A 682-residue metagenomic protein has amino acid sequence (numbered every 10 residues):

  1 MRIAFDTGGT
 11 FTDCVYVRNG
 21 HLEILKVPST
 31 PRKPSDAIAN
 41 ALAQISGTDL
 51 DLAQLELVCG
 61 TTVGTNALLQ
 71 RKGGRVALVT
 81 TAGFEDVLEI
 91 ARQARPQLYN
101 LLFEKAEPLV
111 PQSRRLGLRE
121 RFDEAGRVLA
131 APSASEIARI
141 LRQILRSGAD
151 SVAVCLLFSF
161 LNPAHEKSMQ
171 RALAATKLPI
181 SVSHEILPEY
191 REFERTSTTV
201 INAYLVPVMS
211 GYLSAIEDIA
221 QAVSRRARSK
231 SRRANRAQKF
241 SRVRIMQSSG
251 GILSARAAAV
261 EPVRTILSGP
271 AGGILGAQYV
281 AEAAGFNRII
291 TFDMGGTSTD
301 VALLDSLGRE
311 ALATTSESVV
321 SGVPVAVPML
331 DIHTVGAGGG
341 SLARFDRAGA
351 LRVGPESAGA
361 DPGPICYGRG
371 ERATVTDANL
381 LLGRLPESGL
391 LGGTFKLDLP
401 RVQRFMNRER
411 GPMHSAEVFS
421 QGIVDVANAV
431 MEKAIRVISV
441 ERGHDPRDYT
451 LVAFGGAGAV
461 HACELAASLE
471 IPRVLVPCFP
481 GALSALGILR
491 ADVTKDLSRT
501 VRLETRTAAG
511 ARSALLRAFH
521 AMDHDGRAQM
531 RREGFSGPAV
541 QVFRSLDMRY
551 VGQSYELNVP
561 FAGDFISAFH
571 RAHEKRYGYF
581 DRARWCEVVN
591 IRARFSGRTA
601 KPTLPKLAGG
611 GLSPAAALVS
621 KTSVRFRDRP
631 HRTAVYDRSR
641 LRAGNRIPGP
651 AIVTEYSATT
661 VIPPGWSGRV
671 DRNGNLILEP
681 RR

Functional and structural regions predicted by a protein language model:
M1-A77, D123-A125, A130-A153, P163-I186 (+12 more regions): N-terminal glycine/serine-rich phosphate-binding loop of ATP-dependent small-molecule kinases, especially carbohydrate
D13-V15, I24, P28-P34, A39-A41 (+9 more regions): Conserved phosphate-binding loops in N-terminal lobes of ATP-dependent enzymes of the actin/Hsp70/sugar-kinase
C14-Y16, L25-P31, A77-L78, G83 (+5 more regions): Glycine-rich phosphate-binding loop of actin/hexokinase-like ATP-binding domains
T81-G83, L157-S159, E185-L187, S248-G250 (+6 more regions): Short, ordered loop/turn segments at secondary-structure junctions
S135, R139-Q143, G273, F286 (+9 more regions): C-terminal, non-catalytic interaction/recognition modules in large multi-subunit enzymes and RNPs
C155-T199, A203, R592-G610, D671 (+1 more regions): Terminal amphipathic helices with adjacent charged low-complexity linkers/tails
R228, R232-N235, H573: Short Gly/Ser/Thr- and charged-rich N-terminal loops/segments that act as flexible capping/hinge elements
